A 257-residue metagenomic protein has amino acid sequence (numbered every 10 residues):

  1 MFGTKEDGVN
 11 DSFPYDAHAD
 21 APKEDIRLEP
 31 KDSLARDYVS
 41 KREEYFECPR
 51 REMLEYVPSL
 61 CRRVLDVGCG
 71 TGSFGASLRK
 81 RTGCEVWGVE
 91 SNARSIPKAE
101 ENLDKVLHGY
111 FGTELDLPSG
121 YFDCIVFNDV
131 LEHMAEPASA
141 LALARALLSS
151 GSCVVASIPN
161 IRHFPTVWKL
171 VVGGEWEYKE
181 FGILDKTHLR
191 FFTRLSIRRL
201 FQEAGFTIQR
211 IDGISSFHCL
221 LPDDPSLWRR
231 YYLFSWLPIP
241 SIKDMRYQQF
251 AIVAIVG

Functional and structural regions predicted by a protein language model:
F2-G120, C124, A138-L141, L195 (+2 more regions): Conserved N-terminal segment of class I S-adenosyl-L-methionine
V126-E136: A short SAM/SAH-binding and catalytic strip from SAM-dependent methyltransferases
A135-S139, T166: Short N-terminal helix/helix-N-cap motif within the alpha/beta-hydrolase-1
S139-C153: A short glycine-rich, Lys/Arg-flanked "PGG" loop and its adjoining helix->strand segment in the class I
A156-E177: Conserved class I S-adenosyl-L-methionine
E180-S196: Acceptor-substrate binding/catalytic loop of class I
I197-D212: A SAM-dependent methyltransferase catalytic signature shared across enzymes that methylate proteins
